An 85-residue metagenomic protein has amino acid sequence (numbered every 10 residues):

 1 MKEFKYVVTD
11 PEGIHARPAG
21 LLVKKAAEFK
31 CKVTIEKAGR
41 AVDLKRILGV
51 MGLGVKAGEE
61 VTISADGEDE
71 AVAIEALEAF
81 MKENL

Functional and structural regions predicted by a protein language model:
M1-K2, V23-C31, I74-E75, N84: Short charge-dense sequence patches
M1-T9: Short amphipathic
V8-L48, G52-A57, F80: Compact, glycine-rich, soluble single-domain proteins
M51-L85: C-terminal structural segments of small proteins and small subunits
